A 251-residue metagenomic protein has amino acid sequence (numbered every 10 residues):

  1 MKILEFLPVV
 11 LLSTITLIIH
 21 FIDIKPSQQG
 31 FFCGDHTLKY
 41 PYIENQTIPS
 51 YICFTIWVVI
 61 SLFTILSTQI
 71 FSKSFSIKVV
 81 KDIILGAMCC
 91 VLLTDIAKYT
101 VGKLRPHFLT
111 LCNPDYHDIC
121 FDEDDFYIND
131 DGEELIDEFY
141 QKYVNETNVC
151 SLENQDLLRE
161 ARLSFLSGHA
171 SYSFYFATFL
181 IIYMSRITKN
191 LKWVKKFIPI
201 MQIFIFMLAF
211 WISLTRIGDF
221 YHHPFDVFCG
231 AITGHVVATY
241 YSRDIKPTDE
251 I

Functional and structural regions predicted by a protein language model:
M1-D82, G86, L92-D115, K142-S151 (+1 more regions): N-terminal transmembrane-helix/juxtamembrane module of multi-pass inner/ER membrane proteins
D82, Y116-I251: Membrane-embedded catalytic cores of phosphoryl/pyrophosphoryl-handling enzymes
A87-V91, A209-I212: Alpha-helical transmembrane segments of multi-pass membrane proteins
